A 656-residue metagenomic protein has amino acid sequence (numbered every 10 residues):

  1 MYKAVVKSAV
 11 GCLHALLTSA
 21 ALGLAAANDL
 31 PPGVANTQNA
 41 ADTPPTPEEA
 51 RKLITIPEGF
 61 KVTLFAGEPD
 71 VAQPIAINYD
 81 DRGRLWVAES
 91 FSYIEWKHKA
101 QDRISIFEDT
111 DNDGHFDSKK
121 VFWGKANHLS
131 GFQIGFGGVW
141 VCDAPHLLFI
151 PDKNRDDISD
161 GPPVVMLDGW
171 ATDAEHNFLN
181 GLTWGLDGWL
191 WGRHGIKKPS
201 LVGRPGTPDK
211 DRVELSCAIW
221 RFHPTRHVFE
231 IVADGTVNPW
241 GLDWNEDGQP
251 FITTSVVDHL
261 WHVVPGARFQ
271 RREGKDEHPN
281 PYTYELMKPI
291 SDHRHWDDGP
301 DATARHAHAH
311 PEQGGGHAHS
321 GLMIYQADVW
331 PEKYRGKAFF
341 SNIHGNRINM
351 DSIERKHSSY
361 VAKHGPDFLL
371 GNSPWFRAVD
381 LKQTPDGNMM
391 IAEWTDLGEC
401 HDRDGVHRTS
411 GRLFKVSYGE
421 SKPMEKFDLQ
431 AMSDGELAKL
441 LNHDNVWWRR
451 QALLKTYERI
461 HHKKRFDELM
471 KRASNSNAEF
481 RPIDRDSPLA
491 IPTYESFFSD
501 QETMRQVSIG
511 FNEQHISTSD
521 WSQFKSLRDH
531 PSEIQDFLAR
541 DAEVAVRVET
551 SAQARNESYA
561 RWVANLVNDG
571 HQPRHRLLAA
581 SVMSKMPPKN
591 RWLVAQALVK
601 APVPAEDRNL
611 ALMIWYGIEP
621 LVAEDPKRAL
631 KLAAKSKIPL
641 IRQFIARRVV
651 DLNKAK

Functional and structural regions predicted by a protein language model:
M1-S8: N-terminal secretory signal peptides that target proteins for export/translocation
A9-G23: Bacterial N-terminal signal peptides
A26-K439, V446-R449, L453-A629, A634-L640 (+1 more regions): Beta-propeller blade termini and top-face loops
V649-A655: Short, intrinsically disordered, charge-balanced linker/junction segments flanking boundaries in proteins
